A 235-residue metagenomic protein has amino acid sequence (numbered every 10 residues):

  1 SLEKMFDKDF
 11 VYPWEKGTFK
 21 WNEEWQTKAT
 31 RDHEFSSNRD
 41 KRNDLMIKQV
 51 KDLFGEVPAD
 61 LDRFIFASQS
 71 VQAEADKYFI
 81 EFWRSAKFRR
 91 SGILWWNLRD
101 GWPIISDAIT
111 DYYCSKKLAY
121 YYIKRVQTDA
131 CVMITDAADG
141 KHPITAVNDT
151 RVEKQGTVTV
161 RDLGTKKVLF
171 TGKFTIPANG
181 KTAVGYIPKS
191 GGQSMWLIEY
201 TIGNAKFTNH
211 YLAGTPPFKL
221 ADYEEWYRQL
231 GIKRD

Functional and structural regions predicted by a protein language model:
S1-V152, R228-D235: Substrate-binding clefts and catalytic carboxylate motifs of secreted carbohydrate-active enzymes
K4, D44, K48-D52, G164-K167 (+4 more regions): Polar/charged alpha-helical tracts
K141-P188, G192-I202: Beta-strand-rich binding/interaction modules
I187-R234: Terminal connector regions
